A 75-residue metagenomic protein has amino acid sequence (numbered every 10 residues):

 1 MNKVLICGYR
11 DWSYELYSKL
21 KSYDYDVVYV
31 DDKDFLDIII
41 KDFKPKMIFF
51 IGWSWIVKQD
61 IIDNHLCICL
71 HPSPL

Functional and structural regions predicted by a protein language model:
M1-L75: One-carbon transfer enzymes
